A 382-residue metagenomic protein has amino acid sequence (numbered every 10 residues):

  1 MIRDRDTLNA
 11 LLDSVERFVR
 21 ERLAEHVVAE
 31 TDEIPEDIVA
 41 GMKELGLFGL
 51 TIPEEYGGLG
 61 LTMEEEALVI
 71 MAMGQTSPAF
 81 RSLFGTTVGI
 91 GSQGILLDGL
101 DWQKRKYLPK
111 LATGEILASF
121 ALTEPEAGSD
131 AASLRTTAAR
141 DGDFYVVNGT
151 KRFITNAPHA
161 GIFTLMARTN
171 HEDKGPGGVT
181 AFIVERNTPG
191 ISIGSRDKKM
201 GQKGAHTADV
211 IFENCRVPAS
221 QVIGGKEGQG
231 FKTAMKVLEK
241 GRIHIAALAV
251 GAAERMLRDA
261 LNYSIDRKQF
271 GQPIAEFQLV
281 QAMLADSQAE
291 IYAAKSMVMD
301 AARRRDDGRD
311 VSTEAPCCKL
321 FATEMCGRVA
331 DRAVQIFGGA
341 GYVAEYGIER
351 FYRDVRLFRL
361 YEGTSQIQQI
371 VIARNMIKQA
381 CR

Functional and structural regions predicted by a protein language model:
M1-F80, T86, D98-Q103, K110-E115 (+5 more regions): Alpha-helical interface subdomain recognition
G46, I70-G74, A167, V184-P189 (+1 more regions): Short Ser/Thr-interspersed hydrophobic loop/turn segments at strand-loop and sheet-helix junctions that line or gate
S92-D98: Flexible, glycine-rich active-site loops centered on histidine and acidic residues that chelate a metal or position
L111, E126-S129, F153-N156, E172-D173 (+1 more regions): Short Gly/Pro-enriched turn/cap motifs at secondary-structure boundaries
G114-L122, M166: A short, Trp-centered hydrophobic/proline-enriched beta-strand micro-motif
S133, N187-R216: Flexible, small-/acidic-enriched active-site or ligand-binding loops
F144, N148-I193: A short core secondary-structure module
E213-K232: Long, acidic (Asp/Glu-rich), low-complexity accessory segments flanking structured domains
